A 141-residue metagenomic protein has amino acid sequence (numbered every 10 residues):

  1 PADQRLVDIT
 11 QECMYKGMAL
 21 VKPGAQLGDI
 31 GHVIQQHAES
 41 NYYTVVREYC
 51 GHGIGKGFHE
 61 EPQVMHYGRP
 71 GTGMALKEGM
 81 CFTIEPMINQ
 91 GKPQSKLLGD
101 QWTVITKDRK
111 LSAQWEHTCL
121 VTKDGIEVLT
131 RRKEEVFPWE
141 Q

Functional and structural regions predicted by a protein language model:
P1-Q141: Active-site neighborhoods and metal-handling regions in enzymes and metal-associated proteins
